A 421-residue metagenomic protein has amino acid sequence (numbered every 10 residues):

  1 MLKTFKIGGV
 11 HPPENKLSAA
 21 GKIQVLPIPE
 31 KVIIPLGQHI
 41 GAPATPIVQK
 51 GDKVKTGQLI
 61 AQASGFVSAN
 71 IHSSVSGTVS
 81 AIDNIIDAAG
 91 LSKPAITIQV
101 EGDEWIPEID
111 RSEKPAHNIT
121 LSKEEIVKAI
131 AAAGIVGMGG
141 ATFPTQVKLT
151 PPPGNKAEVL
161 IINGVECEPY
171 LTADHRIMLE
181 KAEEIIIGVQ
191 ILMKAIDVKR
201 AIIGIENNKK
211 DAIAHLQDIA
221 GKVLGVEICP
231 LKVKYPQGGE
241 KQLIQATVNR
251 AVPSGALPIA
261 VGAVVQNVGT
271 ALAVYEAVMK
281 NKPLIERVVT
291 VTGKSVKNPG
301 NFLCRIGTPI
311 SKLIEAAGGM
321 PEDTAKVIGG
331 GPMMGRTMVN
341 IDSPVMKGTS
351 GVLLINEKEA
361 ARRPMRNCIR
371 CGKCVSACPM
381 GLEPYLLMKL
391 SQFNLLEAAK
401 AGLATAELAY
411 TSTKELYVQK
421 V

Functional and structural regions predicted by a protein language model:
M1-I47: N-terminal, Lys/Arg-enriched amphipathic/low-complexity engagement segments that precede the first folded domain
Q49-Q62, A81: Short, well-structured beta-strand-loop connectors
G77-V79: Conserved hydrophobic positions within beta-strands
I86-F143, G154, K210: Acidic low-complexity segments
I106-E108, G137, L160-D174, S295: Gly-rich Lys/Arg/Thr-decorated short loops/hinges at beta-loop-alpha junctions or inter-strand turns that position
L179-A195: Histidine-anchored nucleotide/phosphate-binding helix
V198-I310, A316-D323, G331-P332: Hydrophobic alpha-helical positions that pack around
T349-M365, K373-V375, P379-V421: Ferredoxin-type iron-sulfur electron-transfer modules in oxidoreductases and energy-metabolism complexes
